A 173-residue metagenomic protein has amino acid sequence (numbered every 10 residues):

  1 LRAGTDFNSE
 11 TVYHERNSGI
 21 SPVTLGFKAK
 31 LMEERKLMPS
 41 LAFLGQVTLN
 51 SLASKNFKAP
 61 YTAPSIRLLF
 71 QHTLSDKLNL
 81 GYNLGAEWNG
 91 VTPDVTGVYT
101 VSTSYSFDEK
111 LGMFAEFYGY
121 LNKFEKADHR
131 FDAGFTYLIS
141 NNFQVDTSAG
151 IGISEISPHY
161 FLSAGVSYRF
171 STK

Functional and structural regions predicted by a protein language model:
L1-K173: Transmembrane beta-barrel domains of Gram-negative outer membranes and organellar outer membranes
